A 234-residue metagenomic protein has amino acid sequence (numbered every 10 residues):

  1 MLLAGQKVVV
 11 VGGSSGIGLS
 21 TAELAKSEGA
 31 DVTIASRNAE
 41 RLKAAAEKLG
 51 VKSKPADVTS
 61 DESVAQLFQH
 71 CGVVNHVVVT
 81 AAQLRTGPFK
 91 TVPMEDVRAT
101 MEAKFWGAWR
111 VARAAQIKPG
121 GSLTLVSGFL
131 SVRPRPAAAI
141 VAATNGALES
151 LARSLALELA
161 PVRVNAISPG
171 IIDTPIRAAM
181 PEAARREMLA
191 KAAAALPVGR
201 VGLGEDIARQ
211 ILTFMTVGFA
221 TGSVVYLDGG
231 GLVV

Functional and structural regions predicted by a protein language model:
S14, A22: N-terminal Rossmann NAD(P)H-binding glycine-rich loop of SDR-like oxidoreductase domains
A46-E62: Rossmann-fold cofactor-recognition segment
V78-G87, G229-G230: Conserved NAD(P)H cofactor-binding loop of Rossmann-fold oxidoreductase domains
P88-F89, P93-R98, M188, A192: Substrate-binding pocket helix/loop in short-chain dehydrogenase/reductase
V97-M101, W109-R110, S122-A160, I171-I172: Catalytic loop of short-chain dehydrogenase/reductase
I172-A195: A glycine/serine/threonine-rich, flexible loop-to-helix segment that serves as the NAD(P) cofactor-binding "lid"
R200-L227, L232: C-terminal substrate-recognition "lid" of short-chain dehydrogenase/reductases
